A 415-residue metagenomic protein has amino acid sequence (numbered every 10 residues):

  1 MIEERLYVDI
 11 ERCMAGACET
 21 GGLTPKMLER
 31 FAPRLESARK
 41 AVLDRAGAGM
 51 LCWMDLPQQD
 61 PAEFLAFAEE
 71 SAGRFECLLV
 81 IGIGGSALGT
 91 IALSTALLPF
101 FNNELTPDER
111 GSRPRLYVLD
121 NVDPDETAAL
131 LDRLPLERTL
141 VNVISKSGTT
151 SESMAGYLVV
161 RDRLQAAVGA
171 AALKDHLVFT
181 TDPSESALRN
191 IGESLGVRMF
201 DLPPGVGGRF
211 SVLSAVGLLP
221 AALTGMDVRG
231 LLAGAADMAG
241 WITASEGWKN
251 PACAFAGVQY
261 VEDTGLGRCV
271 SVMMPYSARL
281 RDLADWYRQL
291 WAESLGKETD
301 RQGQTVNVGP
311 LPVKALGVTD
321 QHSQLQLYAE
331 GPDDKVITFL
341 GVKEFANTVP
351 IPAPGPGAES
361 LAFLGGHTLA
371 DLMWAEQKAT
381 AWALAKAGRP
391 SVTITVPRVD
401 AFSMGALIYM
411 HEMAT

Functional and structural regions predicted by a protein language model:
M1-A72, P354-E359, F363: Extended, charge-enriched "interface" segments that sit outside catalytic cores
D44-C52, E109-P114, T305-V306: Gly-rich Lys/Arg/Thr-decorated short loops/hinges at beta-loop-alpha junctions or inter-strand turns that position
L65-E76, L130-T139, Q259-C269, Y328-D333: Glycine-rich phosphate/diphosphate-binding loops that line cofactor/substrate pockets in enzymes
E69-S245: Glycine-rich phosphate-binding loops that contact phosphosugars or nucleotide phosphates
T95-L98, D132-P135, L158-V159, E193-L195 (+4 more regions): Short, solvent-exposed amphipathic alpha-helical segments in soluble enzyme and RNA/protein-processing domains
A166-T338, K343-N347: Active-site phosphate/pyrophosphate-binding segments
N307, V313-V399: Helicase-primase coupling helices
V392-T415: C-terminal helical/tail subdomains of lipid-metabolizing enzymes
